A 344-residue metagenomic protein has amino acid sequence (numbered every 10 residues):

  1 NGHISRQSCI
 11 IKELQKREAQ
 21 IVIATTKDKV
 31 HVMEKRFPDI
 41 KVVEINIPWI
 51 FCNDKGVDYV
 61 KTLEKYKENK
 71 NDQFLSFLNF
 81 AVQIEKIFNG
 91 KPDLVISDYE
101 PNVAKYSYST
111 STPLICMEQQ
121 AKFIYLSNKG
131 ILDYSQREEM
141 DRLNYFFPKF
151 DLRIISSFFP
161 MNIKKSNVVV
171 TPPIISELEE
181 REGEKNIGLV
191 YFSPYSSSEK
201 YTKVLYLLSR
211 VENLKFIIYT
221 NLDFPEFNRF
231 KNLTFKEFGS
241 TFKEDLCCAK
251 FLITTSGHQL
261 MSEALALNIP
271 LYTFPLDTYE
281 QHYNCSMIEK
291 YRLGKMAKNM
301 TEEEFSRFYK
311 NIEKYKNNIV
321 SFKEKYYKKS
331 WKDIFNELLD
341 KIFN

Functional and structural regions predicted by a protein language model:
I4-L14, K29: Short amphipathic alpha-helix
K16-R17, V22-Q73: Conserved nucleotide-sugar phosphate-binding/catalytic loop shared by glycosyltransferases and other
Y59-L94, P101-N102: Conserved nucleotide-sugar donor-binding subdomain of glycosyltransferases
E68, Y145-L152, F159-N162, L293-N344: Leloir-type glycosyltransferase catalytic cores
L94-Y99, C116, E244-N284: A donor-sugar binding/catalytic signature common to diverse glycosyltransferases and related nucleotide-sugar
Y125-S196, Y219-L222: A nucleotide-sugar donor-handling region in carbohydrate enzymes
P172-E177, E182-F251: Donor-nucleotide binding loops and adjacent catalytic segments primarily of GT-B fold Leloir glycosyltransferases
L260-M261, L265-K316: Catalytic binding pocket for nucleotide-activated donors in carbohydrate/polymer assembly enzymes
